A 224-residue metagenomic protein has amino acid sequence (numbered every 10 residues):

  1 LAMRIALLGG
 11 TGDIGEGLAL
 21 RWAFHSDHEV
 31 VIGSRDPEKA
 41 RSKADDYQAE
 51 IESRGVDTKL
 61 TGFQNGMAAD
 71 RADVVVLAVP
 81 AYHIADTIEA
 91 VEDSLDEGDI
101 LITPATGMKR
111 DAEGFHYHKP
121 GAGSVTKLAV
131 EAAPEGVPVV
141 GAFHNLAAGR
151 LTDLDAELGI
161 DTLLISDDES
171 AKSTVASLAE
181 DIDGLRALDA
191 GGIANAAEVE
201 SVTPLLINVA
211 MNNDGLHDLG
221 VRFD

Functional and structural regions predicted by a protein language model:
A2-A49: NAD(P)+-binding Rossmann beta1-loop-alpha1 motif at the extreme N-terminus of oxidoreductases
L7-L8, L77, L164: Hydrophobic Val/Ile/Leu positions in short beta-strands of Rossmann-like dinucleotide-binding domains
P37-S42, D111, S170-S173: Short, charged/polar "capping" segments at the starts of alpha-helices and the immediately preceding loops
E50-T61, E135-P138, L185: A short helix-to-beta-strand connector/capping loop
R54, T58-I100, K109-R110: Rossmann-like NAD(P)-binding element
I84-A147: Rossmann-like NAD(P)(H) cofactor-binding subdomain of soluble oxidoreductases
G114-G123, K127, D153-S170: Short beta-strand and adjoining strand-loop segment in the mid-core of the Rossmann-like NAD(P)-dependent dehydrogenase
D161-D224: Active-site-lining helix/loop region of Rossmann-like oxidoreductase modules
